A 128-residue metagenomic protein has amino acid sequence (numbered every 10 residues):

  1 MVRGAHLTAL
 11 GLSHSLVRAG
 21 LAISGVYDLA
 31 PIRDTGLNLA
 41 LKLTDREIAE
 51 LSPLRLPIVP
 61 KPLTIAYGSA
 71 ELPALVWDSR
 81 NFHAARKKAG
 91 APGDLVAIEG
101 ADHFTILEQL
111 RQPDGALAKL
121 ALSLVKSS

Functional and structural regions predicted by a protein language model:
M1-N38, I48-A49: Primarily recognizes the serine-hydrolase "nucleophile elbow" in alpha/beta-hydrolase and SGNH/GDSL folds
S13-S15, L56-P60: Short, conserved loop/helix-junction motifs that constitute active-site signature segments in enzyme catalytic cores
A19, P62, P92-D94: Residues at the starts of beta-strands that form the adenosine-phosphate
L29, A70-A74: Acidic catalytic loop of the alpha/beta-hydrolase fold
L41-R55: Alpha-helical scaffolding within the catalytic cores of extracellular/periplasmic polymer-degrading hydrolases
V59-P60, T64-G68: Short beta-strand/loop motif that positions the catalytic acidic residue of the alpha/beta-hydrolase fold
A66, V76-H83, K87-S128: C-terminal catalytic histidine-bearing segment of alpha/beta-hydrolase fold enzymes
